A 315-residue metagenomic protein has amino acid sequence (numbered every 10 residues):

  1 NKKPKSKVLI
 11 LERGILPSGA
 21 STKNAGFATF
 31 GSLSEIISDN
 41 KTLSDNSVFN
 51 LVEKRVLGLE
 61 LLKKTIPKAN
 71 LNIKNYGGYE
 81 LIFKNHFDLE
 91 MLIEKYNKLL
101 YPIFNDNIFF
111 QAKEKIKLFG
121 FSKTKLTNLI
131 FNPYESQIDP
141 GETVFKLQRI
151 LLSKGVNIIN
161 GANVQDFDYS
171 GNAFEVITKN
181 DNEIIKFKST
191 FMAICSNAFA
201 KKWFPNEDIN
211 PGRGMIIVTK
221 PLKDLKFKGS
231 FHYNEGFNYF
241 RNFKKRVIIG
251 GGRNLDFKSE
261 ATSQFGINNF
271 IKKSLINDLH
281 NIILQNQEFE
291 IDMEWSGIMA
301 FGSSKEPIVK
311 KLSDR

Functional and structural regions predicted by a protein language model:
K2-K23: Glycine-rich FAD pyrophosphate-binding loop
G19, K23-E53: Glycine-rich active-site loop/strand segments that organize a redox cofactor
S34-N40, K64-R149, K154: Flavin (FAD/FMN) cofactor-binding and adjacent substrate-gating region of FAD-dependent oxidoreductase domains
K125-S189, C195: Helical element adjacent to the flavin cofactor pocket in flavoenzyme catalytic cores
Y134, N281-R315: C-terminal catalytic lobe of FAD-dependent flavoproteins
I177-F227: Central helical "cap/lid" subdomain
K223-D224, A261-S296: Flavin-binding catalytic cores
R246-L255, P307-R315: Short FAD-binding loop at a beta-strand-to-alpha-helix junction that anchors the flavin cofactor in diverse
